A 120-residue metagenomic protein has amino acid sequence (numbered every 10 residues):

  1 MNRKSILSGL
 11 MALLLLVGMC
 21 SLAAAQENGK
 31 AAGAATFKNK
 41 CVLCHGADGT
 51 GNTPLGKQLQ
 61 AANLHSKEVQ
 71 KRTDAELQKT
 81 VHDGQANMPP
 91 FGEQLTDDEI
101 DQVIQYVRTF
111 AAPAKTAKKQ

Functional and structural regions predicted by a protein language model:
M1-M11: Bacterial N-terminal signal peptides that target proteins for export
G9-M19: Bacterial N-terminal signal peptides
C20-T36, K67, A117-Q120: Electrostatic cytochrome c docking/interface patches
A31, K71, Q94-D98: Soluble non-cytosolic domains of exported or imported proteins
G33, F37-A47, V103, V107: The canonical Cys-X-X-Cys-His
A34, G46, T50-K79: Gly/Gly-Pro-rich "capping" loops immediately C-terminal to redox-active cysteine motifs in periplasmic/lumenal
T80-V81, E93-K118: C-terminal capping alpha-helices of c-type cytochrome domains
M88-P89: Methionine-biased hydrophobic packing positions in alpha-helices, especially within tandem helical repeat solenoids
